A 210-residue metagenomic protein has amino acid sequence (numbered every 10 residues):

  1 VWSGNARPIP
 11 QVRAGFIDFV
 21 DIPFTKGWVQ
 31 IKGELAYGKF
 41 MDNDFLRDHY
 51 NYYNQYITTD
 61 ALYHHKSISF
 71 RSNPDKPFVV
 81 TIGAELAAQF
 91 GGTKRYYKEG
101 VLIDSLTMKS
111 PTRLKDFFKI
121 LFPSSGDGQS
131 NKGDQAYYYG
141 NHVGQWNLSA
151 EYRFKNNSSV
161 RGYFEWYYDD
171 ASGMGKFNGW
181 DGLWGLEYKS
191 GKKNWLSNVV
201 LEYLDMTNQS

Functional and structural regions predicted by a protein language model:
V1-Q30: Well-ordered mid-protein domain cores that form the structural environment of catalytic cofactors
A6-G15, D60-I68, H142-W146, N178-W184 (+1 more regions): Residues that define the transmembrane beta-barrel architecture of outer-membrane proteins
V12-D18, I68-P74, L148-Y152, L186-S190 (+1 more regions): Residues on the lipid-exposed face of transmembrane beta-strands in outer-membrane beta-barrel proteins
F19-G33, R71-T81, R153-S159, S190-L196: Short loop/turn motifs that connect adjacent beta-strands in outer-membrane beta-barrel proteins
I31-K39, V80-A88, G162-W166, V199-D205: Transmembrane beta-barrel strands of outer-membrane/channel proteins
N43-Y53, T93-K98, G173-F177: Outer-membrane beta-barrel translocator domains and adjoining extracellular loop/strand segments of Gram-negative
T93-E151, W166-Y168, G175-K176: Outer membrane beta-barrel transmembrane domains
G133-W146, R153-S210: Outer-membrane beta-barrel pore domains
